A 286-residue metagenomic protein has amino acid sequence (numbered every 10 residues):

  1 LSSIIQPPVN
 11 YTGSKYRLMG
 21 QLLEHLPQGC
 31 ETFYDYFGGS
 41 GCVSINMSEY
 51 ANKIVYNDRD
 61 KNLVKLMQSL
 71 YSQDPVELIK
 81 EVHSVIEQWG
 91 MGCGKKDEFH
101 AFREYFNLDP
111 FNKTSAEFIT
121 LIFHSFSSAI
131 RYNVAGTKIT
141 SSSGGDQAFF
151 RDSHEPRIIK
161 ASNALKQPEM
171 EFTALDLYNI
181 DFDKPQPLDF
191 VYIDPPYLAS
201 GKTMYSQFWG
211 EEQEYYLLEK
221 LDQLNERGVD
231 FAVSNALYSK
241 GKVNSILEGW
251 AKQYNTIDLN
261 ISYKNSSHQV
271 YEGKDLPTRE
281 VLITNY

Functional and structural regions predicted by a protein language model:
L1-G38, C42-V43, E49: S-adenosyl-L-methionine
L1-M19, P75-Y192, P196-K202: SAM-dependent nucleic-acid methyltransferase catalytic core
L22, F33-M47, Y56-D60, I119-F126 (+4 more regions): Conserved proline-anchored active-site loop of SAM-dependent methyltransferases that bridges a beta-strand
N52, L165-M170, K252-Y254: A short helix-to-beta-strand connector/capping loop
V64: Short alpha-helix immediately C-terminal to the canonical SAM-binding loop
M67: Conserved SAM-binding loop
S72-V76, G249-A251: Short, hinge-like loop/turn segments at secondary-structure boundaries
S206, E211-Y286: Long, positively charged, glycine-interspersed low-complexity recognition regions
